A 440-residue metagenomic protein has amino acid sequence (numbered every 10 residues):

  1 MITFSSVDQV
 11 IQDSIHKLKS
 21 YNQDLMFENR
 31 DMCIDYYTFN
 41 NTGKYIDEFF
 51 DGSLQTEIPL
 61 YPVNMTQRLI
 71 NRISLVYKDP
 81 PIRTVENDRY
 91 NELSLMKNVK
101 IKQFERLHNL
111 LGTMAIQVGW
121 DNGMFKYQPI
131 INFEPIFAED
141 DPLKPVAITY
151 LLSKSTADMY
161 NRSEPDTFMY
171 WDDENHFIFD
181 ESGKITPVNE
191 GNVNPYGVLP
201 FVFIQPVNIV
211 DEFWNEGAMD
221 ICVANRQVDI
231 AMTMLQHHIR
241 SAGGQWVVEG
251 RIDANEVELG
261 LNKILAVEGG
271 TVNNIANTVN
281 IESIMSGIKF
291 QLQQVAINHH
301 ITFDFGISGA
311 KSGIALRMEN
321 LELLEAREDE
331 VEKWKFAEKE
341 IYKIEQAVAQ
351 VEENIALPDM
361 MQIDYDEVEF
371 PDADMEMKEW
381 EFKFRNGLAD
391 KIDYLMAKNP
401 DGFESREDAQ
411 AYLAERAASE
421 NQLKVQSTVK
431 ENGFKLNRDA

Functional and structural regions predicted by a protein language model:
M1-F125, A440: Extended, helix-rich architectural segments
I2-Q9, L259-E268, V272-N277, I284-A296 (+2 more regions): C-terminal anchoring/interaction modules
Y21, L25, V76, P80 (+10 more regions): Short secondary-structure junctions and interdomain/linker hinges
N22, N29, D35-Y37, N41-I46 (+6 more regions): Hydrophobic alpha-helical segments and helix-packing faces
F49, S53, L69, I73-V76 (+8 more regions): Generic structural signal for hydrophobic core residues of well-folded globular domains
N91-N98, A218-N225, D229, M285 (+2 more regions): Generic detection of long, well-ordered alpha-helical segments
L110, A115-N208: Extended, regular secondary-structure scaffolds
T186-E322, V351-E352, M360, D364: Extended, charged amphipathic alpha-helical segments
